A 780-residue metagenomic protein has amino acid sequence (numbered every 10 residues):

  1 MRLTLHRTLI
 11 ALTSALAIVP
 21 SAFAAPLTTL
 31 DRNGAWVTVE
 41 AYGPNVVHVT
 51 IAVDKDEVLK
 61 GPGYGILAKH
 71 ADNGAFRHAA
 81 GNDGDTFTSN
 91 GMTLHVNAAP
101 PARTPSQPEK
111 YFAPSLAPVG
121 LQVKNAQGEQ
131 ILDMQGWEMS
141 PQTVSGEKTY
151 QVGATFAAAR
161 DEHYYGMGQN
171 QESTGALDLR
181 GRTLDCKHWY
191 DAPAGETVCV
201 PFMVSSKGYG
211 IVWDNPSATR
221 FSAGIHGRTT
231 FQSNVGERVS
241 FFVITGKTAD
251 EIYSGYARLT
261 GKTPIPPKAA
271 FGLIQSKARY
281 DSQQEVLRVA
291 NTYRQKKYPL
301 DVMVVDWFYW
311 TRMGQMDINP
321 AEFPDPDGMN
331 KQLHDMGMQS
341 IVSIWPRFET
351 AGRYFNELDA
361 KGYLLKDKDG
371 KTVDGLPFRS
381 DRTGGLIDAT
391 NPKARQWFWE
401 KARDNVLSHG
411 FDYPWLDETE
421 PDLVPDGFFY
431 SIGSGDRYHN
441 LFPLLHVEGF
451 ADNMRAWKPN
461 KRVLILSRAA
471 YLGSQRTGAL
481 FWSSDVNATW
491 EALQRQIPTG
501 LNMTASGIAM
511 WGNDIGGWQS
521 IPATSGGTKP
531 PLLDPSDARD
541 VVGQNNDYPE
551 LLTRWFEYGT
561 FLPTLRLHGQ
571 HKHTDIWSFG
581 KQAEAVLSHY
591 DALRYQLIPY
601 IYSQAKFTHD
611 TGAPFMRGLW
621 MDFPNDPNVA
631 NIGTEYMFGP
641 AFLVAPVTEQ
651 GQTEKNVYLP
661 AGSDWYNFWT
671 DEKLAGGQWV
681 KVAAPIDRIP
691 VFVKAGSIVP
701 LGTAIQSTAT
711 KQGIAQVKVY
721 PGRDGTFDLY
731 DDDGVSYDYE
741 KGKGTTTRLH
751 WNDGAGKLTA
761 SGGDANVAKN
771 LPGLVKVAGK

Functional and structural regions predicted by a protein language model:
R2-F23: Gram-negative bacterial Sec-dependent N-terminal signal peptides
P26-V47: N-terminal-proximal low-complexity accessory segments that begin disordered and transition into the first
V37-V39, V49-I51, F87, G91-L94 (+2 more regions): Short, well-ordered beta-strand segments enriched in hydrophobic/aromatic residues
V39, G91, F202, Y293 (+6 more regions): Conserved, mostly hydrophobic/aromatic
E40-F87: A low-complexity, Ser/Thr/Gly/Pro-enriched, surface-exposed linker/loop concept that marks segments flanking
D54, G63-G65, D133, T149 (+3 more regions): Aromatic- and carboxylate-enriched substrate-binding clefts and catalytic-loop regions of carbohydrate-active enzymes
R77-A270, K277-R279, Q283, A290-Q295 (+1 more regions): Catalytic and substrate-binding clefts that recognize carbohydrates or anionic sugar/phosphate headgroups
D452-N453, W457-V463, A470-F481, M503-A509 (+3 more regions): Catalytic core of carbohydrate-active enzymes
